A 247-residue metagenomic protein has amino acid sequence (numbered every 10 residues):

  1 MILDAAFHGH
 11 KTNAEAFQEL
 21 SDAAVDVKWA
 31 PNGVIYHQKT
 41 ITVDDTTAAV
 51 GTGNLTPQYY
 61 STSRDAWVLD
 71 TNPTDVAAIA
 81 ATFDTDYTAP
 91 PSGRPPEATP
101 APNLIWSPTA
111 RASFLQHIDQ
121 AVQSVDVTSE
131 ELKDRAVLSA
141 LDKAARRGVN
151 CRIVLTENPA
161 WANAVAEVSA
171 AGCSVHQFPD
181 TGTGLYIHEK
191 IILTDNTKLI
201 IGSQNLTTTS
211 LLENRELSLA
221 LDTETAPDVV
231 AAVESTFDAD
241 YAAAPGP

Functional and structural regions predicted by a protein language model:
M1-A48, G53, P57-T88, P95 (+4 more regions): PLD/PLD-like phosphodiesterase catalytic module centered on the HKD motif
G93-L104: Long, charged amphipathic helices and adjacent flexible linkers at domain junctions
N103, S107, S129-E130: Glycine- and other small-residue-rich loops at beta-strand/loop junctions that grip anionic moieties
S107-I118: Glycine-/acidic-rich phosphate or pyrophosphate-binding loops and their flanking alpha/beta elements
A121: An anion/phosphate-binding loop that grips the pyrophosphate of nucleotide cofactors and donors
